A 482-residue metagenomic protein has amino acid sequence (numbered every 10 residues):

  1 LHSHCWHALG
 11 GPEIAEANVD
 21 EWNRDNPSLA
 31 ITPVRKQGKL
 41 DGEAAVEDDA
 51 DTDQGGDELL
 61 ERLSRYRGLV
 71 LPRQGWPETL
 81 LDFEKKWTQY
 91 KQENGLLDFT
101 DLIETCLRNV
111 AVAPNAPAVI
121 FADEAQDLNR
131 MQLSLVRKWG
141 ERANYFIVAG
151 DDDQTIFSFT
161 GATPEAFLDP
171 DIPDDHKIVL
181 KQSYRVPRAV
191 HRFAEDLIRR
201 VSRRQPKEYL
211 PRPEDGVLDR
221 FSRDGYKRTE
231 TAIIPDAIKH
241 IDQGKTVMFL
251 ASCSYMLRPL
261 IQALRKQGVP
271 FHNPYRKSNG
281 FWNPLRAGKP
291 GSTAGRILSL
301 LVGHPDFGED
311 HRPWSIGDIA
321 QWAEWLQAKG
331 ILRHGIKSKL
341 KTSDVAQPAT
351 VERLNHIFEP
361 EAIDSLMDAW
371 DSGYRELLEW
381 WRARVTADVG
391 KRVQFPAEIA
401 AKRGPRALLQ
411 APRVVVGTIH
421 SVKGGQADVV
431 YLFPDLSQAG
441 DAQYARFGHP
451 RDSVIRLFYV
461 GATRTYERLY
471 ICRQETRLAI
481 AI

Functional and structural regions predicted by a protein language model:
L1-G10: P-loop NTPase motor core
S3, S183-R188, G225-T231, K277-N283 (+2 more regions): A short acidic, often aromatic-flanked loop/helix-cap motif at beta-alpha or helix-coil junctions that lines enzyme
E13-F121, R130-L135, V148, S158: Accessory N-terminal region flanking or inserted into the helicase ATPase core in nucleic-acid motor proteins
V112-P117, I238-G244, T463-R464: Flexible, charged surface loops at secondary-structure boundaries
V119, Q126-D215, M248-K266, P274-R276 (+6 more regions): Conserved helicase motor core of SF1/SF2 NTP-dependent helicases
R188-H191, A251-L457, A462-Y470: Core RecA-like ATPase module of SF1/SF2 helicases and allied nucleic-acid translocases
D224-K245: Conserved interdomain hinge at the start of the Helicase C-terminal
